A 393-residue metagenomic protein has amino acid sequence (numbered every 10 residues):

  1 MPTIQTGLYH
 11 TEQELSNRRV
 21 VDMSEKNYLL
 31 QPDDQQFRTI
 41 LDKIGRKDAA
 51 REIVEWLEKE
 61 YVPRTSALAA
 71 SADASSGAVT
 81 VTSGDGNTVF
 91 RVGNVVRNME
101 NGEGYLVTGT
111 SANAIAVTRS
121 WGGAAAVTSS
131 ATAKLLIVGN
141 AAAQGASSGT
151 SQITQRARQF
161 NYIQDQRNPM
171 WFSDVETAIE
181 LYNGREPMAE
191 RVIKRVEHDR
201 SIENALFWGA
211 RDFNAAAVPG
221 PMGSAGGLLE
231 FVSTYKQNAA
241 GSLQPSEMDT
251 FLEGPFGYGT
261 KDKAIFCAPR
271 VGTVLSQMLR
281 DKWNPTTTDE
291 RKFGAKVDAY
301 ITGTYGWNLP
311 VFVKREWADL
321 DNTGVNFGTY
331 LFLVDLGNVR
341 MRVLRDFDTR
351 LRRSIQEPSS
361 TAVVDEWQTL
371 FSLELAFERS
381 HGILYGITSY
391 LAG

Functional and structural regions predicted by a protein language model:
P2-D48, L57, A178, G184 (+2 more regions): Sequence/fold signature of self-assembling virion shell proteins
Q5-A126: Autoprocessing Asn-cyclization modules and mimics
R46-K59, Q144-G226, E253-V274, S354-E374: Long, contiguous amphipathic alpha-helices that act as assembly "spine/axial" helices in icosahedral shell and virion
V79, M170, W307-V311: Generic detection of short hydrophobic beta-strand segments and adjacent strand-loop junctions
T82-V89, A217-G226, E230-S233, L252-G254 (+1 more regions): Short linear motifs in intrinsically disordered
G84-T88, M99-M170: Small/polar beta-strand repeat architecture
G86-R91, E103-G104, G123-T128, T273-L275 (+4 more regions): Short, surface-exposed beta-strand/loop "edge" segments at domain boundaries and coil↔beta transitions
T234-T304: Charged, long alpha-helical assembly modules
